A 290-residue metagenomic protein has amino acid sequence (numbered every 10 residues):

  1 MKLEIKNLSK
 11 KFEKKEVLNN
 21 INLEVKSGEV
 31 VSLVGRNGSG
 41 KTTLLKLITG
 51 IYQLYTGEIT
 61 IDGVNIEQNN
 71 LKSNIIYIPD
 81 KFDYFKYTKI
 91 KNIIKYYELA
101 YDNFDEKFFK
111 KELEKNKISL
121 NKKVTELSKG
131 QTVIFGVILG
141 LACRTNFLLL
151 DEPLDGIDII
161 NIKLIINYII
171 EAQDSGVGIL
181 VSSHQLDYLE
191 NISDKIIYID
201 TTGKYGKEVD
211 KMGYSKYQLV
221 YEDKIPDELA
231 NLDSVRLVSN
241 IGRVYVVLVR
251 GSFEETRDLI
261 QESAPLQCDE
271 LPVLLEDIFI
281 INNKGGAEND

Functional and structural regions predicted by a protein language model:
V34-R36: The feature captures the beta-strand-to-loop junction immediately N-terminal to the Walker
T49: Helix-to-loop junction immediately C-terminal to a conserved catalytic motif
G57-S73: Conserved ABC transporter NBD signature motif
D80-F135: ABC-family P-loop ATPase nucleotide-binding domains
L148-E152: Catalytic Walker B motif of ABC-type/P-loop ATPase nucleotide-binding domains
I165-G251: ABC transporter nucleotide-binding domain
I241-D290: C-terminal coupling/interaction segments
